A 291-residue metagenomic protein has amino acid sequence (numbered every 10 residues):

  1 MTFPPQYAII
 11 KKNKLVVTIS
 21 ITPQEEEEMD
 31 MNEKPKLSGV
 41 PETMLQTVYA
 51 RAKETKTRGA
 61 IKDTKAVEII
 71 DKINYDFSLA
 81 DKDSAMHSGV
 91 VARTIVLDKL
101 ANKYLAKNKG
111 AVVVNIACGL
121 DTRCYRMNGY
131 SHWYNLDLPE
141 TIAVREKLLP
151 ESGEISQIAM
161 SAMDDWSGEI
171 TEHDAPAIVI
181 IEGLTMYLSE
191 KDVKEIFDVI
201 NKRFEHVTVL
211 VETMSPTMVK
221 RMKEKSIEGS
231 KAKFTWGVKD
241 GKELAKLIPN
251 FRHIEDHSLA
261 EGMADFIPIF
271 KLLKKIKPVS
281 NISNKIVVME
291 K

Functional and structural regions predicted by a protein language model:
T2, I9, K14-I19, E25: Short, positively charged and aromatic/hydrophobic N-terminal segments
V17, E25-V114, C118-M160, H173: Rossmann-like AdoMet
W166-D174: Short amphipathic alpha-helix with an adjacent loop that forms part of the alpha/beta core around
Y187-V199: A short, conserved alpha-helix within the catalytic core of class I
R203-P216: Conserved beta-strand signature within the Rossmann-like core of class I S-adenosyl-L-methionine
P216-A232: Short, glycine-/aromatic-enriched active-site segment of Class I SAM-dependent methyltransferases
K233-S258: Short alpha-helix
P268-K291: Core SAM-dependent methyltransferase catalytic element
